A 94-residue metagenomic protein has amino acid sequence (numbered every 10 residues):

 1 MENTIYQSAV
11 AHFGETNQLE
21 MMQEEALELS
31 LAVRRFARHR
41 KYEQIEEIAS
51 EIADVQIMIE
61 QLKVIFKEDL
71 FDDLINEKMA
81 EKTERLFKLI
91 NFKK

Functional and structural regions predicted by a protein language model:
M1-K94: Flexible "arm" and connector segments at domain edges
